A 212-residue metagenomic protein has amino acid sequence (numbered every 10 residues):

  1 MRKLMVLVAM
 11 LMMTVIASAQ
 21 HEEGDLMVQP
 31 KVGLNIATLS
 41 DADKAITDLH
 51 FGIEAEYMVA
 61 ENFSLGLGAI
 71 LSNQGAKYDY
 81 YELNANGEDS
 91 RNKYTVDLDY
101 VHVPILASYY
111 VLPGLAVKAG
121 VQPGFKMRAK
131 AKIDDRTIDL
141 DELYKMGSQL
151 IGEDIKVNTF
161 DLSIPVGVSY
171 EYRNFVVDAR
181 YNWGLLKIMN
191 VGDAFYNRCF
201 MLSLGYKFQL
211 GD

Functional and structural regions predicted by a protein language model:
M1-G24, Q209-D212: Cleavable N-terminal export/targeting peptides
Q20-L34: Transmembrane beta-strand segments of Gram-negative outer membrane beta-barrel proteins
H21-E23, A60, L112, Y172-F175 (+1 more regions): Outer-membrane beta-barrel channels and translocator barrels
P30-L34, F51-Y57, E61, A69-L71 (+5 more regions): Residues on the lipid-exposed face of transmembrane beta-strands in outer-membrane beta-barrel proteins
N35-E54, M189: Surface-exposed strand-loop-strand hairpins of Gram-negative outer-membrane beta-barrel proteins
N35-L39, S72-A76, G124-R128, N182-L186 (+1 more regions): Structural signature of outer-membrane beta-barrel domains
T38-A45, N73-D99, K126-D161, P165 (+1 more regions): Extracellular/periplasm-exposed beta-strand and loop segments of Gram-negative cell-envelope proteins, dominated by
K77, V101, G152-D154, T159-D212: Predominantly the C-terminal beta-signal and adjacent terminal strand-loop region of outer-membrane beta-barrel
